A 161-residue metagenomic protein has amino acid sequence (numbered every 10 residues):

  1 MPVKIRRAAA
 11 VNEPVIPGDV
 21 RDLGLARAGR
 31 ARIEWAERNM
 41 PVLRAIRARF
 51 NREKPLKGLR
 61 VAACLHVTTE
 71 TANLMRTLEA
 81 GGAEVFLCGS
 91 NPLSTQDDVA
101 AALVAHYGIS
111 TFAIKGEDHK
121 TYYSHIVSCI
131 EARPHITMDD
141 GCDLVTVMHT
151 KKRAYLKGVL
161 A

Functional and structural regions predicted by a protein language model:
P2-A161: Metallocofactor- and cofactor-centric catalytic cores in central/energy metabolism, strongly enriched
